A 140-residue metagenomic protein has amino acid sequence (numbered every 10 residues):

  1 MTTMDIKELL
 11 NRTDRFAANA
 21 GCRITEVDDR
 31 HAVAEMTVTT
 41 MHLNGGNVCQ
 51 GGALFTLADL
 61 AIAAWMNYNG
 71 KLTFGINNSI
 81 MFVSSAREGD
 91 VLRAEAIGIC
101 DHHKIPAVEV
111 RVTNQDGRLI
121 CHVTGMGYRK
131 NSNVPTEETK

Functional and structural regions predicted by a protein language model:
M1-K140: Terminal targeting signals and extreme-terminal segments of soluble enzymes
